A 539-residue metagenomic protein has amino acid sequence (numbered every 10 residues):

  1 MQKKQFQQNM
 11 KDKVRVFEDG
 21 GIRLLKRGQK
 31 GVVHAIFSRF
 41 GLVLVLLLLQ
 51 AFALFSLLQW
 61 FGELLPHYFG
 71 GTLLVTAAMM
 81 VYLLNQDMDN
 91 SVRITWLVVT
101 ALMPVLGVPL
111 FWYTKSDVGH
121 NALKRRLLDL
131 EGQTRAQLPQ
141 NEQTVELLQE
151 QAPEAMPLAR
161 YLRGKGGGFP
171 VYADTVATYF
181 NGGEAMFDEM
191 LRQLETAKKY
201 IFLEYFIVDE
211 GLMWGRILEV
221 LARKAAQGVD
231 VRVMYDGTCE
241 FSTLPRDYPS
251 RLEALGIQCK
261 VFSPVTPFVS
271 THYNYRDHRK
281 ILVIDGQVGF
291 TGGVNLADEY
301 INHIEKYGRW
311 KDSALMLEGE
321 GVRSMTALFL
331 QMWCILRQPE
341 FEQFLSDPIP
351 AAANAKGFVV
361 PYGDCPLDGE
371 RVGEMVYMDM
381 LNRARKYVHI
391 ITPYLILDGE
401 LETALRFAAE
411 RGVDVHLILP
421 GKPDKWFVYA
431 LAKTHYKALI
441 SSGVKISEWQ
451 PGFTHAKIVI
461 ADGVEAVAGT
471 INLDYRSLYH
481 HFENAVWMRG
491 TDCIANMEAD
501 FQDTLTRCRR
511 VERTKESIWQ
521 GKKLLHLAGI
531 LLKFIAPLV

Functional and structural regions predicted by a protein language model:
M1-M375, D379, R383, P423 (+5 more regions): N-terminal localization/anchoring segments of enzymes in phospholipid and broader phosphate metabolism
S263, L419-P420, Q450: Short beta->alpha connector loops at strand-helix junctions that form conserved, small/polar/Pro-enriched
Y275-D277, P451-T454: Short, small/polar residue-rich loop motifs at catalytic or cofactor-binding pockets
I391-T392, W449, A468-G469: Thr-Gly-centered strand-to-loop micro-motif
Y394-H416, P420, K425: Helical hairpin unit composed of two closely spaced alpha helices linked by a short loop
T403, Y429-K433: Short glycine/threonine-rich loop-to-helix capping motif typified by GTGT followed within a few residues by an Asp-Pro
K457: Catalytic-core elements of nucleic-acid end-processing and repair enzymes
